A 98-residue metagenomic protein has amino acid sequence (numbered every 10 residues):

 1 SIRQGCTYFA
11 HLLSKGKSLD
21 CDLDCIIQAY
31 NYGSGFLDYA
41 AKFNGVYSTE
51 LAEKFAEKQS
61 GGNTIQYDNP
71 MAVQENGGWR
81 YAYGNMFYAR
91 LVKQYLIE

Functional and structural regions predicted by a protein language model:
S1-A10: Mid-length scaffold segments of soluble, non-membrane domains
H11-E98: Non-catalytic cell-wall polysaccharide-engagement segments
